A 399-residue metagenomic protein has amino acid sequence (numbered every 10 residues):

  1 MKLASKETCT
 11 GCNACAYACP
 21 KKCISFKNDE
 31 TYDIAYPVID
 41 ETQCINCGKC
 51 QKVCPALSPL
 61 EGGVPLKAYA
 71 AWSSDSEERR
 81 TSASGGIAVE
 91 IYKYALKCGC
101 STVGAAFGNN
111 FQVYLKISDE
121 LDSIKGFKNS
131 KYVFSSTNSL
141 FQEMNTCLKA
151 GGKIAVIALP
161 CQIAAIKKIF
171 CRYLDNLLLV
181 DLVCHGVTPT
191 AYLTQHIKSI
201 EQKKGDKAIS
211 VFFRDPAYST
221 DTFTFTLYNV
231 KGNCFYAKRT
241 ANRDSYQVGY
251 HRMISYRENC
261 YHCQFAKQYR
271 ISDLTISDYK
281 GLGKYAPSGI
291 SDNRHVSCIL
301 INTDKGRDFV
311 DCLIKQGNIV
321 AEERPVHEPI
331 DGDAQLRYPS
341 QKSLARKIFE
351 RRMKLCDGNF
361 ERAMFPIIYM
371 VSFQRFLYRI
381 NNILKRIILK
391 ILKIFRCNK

Functional and structural regions predicted by a protein language model:
M1-A14, C23-N46, S210, R243-R252: Ferredoxin-like iron-sulfur electron-transfer modules
E7-K22, I45-L57, L159-A165, Y256-Q268: Local cysteine-cluster metal-coordination motifs and their immediate loop/turn environment, predominantly Fe-S cluster
A14-Y32, Y36-V38, G48-P65, D273-L274: Iron-sulfur cluster-binding cysteine motifs and their immediate structural context in ferredoxin-like electron-transfer
T42-A150, P325-A345, F349-R362: Flanking helices and flexible, charged tails adjoining ferredoxin-like Fe-S electron-transfer domains in multi-subunit
A83-G86, N109, V156-I166, G186-T188: Gly/Ser/Thr-rich loops at beta-strand to alpha-helix junctions that form or flank small-molecule/cofactor-binding
C98-S101, D206-K399: Long, compositionally biased charged/polar accessory segments in the mid-to-C-terminal portions of proteins
N129-L179: Conserved nucleotide-cofactor-binding alpha/beta core module
L178-I200, D331-G332: Short, flexible loop segments at boundaries between secondary-structure elements
